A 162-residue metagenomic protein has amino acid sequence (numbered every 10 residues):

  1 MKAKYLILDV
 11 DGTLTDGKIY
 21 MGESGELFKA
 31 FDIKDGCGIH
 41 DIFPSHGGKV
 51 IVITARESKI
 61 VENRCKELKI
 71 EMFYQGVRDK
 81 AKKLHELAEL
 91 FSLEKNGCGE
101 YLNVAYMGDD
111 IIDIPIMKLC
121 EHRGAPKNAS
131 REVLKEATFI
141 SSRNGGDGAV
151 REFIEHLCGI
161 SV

Functional and structural regions predicted by a protein language model:
M1-R78: Alpha-helical substrate-recognition element adjacent to the catalytic core
F28-K29, E67, A81-V162: Mg2+-dependent phosphoryl-transfer enzymes with acidic/Ser/Thr/Gly-rich catalytic loops
